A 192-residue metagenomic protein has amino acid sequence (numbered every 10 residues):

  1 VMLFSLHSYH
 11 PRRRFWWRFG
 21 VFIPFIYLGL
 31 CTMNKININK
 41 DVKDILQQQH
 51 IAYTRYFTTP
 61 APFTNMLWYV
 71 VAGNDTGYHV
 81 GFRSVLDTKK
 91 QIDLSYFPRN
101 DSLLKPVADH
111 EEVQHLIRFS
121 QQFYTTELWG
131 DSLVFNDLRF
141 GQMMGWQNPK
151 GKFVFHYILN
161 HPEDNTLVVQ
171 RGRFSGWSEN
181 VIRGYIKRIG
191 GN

Functional and structural regions predicted by a protein language model:
V1-L6: Membrane-embedded alpha-helical segments of integral membrane proteins
S8, I38-V42, F82-R83: A short secondary-structure junction signal
H10-I38: Internal/C-terminal transmembrane anchor helices
R13, W17-V21, I45, D101 (+1 more regions): Amphipathic, alpha-helical segments enriched in basic
K35-T54: Alpha-helical transmembrane signal-anchor/signal-peptide segments
A52-R55, P62-N192: Extracytosolic and intramembrane catalytic regions of membrane-associated proteins in envelope/secretory systems
